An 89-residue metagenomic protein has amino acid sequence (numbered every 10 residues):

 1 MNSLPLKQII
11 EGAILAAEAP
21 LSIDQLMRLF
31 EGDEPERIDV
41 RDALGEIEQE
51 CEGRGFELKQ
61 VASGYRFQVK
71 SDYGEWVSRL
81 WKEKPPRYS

Functional and structural regions predicted by a protein language model:
N2-P5, G45-E75: Charged low-complexity interaction tracts in eukaryotic proteins
S3-A17: Positively charged, polyanion-binding regions of nucleic-acid-associated proteins
Q8-G12, D42, Q60: Amphipathic alpha-helical interaction segments
A13-S22, P35: Short capping segments at the starts of secondary-structure elements
I23-L29: A short acidic, leucine-rich amphipathic alpha-helix
P35-L44: Short amphipathic alpha-helical interaction segments
Y73-S89: Short, amphipathic alpha-helical interaction segments positioned at domain boundaries
